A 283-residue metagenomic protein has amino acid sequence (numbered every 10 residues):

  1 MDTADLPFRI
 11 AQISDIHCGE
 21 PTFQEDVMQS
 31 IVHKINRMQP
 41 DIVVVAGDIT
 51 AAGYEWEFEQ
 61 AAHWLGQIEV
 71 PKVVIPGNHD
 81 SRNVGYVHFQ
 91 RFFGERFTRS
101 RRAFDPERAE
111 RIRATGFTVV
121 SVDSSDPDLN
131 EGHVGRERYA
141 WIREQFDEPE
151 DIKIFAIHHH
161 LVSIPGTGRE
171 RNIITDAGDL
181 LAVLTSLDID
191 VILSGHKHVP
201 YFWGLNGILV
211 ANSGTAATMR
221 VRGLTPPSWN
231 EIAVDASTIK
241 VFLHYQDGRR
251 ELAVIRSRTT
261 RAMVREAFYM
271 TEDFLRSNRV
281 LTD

Functional and structural regions predicted by a protein language model:
M1-Q67, N83, D105-E107, E148: N-terminal active-site segment of His-dependent metallophosphoesterases
D2-A11, E110-S121, D147-I152, L205-V210: Beta-strand-turn-beta hairpins that frame and shape the catalytic cleft of phosphate-ester-processing enzymes
Q12-S14, V43-D48, K72-N78, V122-D123 (+3 more regions): Active-site neighborhood of phospho(di)ester-bond hydrolases with catalytic His/Asp-centered motifs
C18-T22, A51-W56, N78-Y86, P127-N130 (+3 more regions): Active-site environment of divalent metal-dependent phosphoester hydrolases
E59-W141, V183-T185, E231: Extended active-site neighborhood of metal-dependent phosphoesterases/phosphodiesterases
P149-G166: Short acidic, glycine-rich surface-loop motifs adjacent to enzyme active sites
T167-K240: Conserved beta-sheet core of the metallophosphoesterase superfamily
A236-D283: A short C-terminal boundary segment appended to hydrolase-like catalytic domains
